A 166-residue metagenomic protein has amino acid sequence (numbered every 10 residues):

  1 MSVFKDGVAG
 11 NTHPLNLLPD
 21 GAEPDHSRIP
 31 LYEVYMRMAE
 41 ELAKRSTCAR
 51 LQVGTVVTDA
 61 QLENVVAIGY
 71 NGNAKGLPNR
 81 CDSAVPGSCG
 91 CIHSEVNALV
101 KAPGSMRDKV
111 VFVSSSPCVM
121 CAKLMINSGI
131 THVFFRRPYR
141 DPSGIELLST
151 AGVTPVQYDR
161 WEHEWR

Functional and structural regions predicted by a protein language model:
M1-R166: Zinc-dependent deaminase catalytic domain
